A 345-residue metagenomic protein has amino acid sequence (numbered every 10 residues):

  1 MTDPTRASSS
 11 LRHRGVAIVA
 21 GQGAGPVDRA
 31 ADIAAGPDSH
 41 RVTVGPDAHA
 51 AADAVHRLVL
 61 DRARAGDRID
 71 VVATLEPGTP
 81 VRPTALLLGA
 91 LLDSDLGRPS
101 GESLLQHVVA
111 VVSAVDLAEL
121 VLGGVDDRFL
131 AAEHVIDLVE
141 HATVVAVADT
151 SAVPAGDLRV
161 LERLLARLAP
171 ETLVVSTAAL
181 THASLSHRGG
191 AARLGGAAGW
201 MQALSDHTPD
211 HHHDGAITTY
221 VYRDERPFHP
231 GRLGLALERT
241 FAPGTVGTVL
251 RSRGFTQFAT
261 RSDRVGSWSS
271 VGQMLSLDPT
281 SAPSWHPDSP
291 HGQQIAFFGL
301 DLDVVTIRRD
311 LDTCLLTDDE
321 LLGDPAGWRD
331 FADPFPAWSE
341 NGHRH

Functional and structural regions predicted by a protein language model:
M1-D53, R68-A85: Glycine-rich P-loop/Walker A and Walker A-like loops and their local beta1-loop-alpha1 context in P-loop NTPases
T2, G97-S100, A110, D116-E119 (+2 more regions): C-terminal accessory "lid"/substrate-recognition subdomains
S9-H13, A35-G36, D61-D67, G101-L104 (+2 more regions): Flexible, charged surface loops at secondary-structure boundaries
I18-Q22, V42-G45, V71-E76, V109-S113 (+4 more regions): Conserved beta-strand segments of the P-loop GTPase G domain that flank and frequently precede/overlap
G23-P26, D47, E76-R82, V115-A118 (+3 more regions): Short acidic, S/G/P-rich loop/turn micro-motifs used as interaction or catalytic elements
D28-G36, L58, P83-G89, L122-G124 (+2 more regions): Short, aromatic/basic amphipathic alpha-helical patches
A51-Q106: Phosphate-binding/switch loop-helix module in NTP-utilizing enzymes
D288-H345: Generic C-terminus detector
